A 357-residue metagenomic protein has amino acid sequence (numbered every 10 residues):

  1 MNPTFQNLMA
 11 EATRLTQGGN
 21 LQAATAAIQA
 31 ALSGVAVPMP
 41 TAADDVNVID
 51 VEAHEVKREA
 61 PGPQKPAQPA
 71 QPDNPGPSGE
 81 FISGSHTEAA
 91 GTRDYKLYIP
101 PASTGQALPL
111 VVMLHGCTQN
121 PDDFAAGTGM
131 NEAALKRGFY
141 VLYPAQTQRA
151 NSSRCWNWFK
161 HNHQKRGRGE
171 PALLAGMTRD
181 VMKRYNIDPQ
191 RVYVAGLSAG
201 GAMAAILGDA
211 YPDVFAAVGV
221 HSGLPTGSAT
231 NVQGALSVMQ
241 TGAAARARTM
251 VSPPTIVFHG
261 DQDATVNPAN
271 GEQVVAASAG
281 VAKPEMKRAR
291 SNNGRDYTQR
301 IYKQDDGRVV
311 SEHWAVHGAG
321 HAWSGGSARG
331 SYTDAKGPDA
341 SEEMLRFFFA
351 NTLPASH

Functional and structural regions predicted by a protein language model:
M1-L110, D122-D123, T128, K136 (+10 more regions): A domain-start/cap signature at the N-terminus of enzymes
L108, G116-N120, A319: Active-site glycine-rich loops that stabilize anionic/oxyanionic intermediates across multiple enzyme folds
M113-G116, Y143, V257, A315: Structural cue for short, hydrophobic secondary-structure segments
Y143-G169: Cap/lid segment of the alpha/beta-hydrolase catalytic domain
N162-Y185, I206: Alpha/beta-hydrolase active-site loop
M182-R184, P189-V251, A264: Primarily recognizes the serine-hydrolase "nucleophile elbow" in alpha/beta-hydrolase and SGNH/GDSL folds
V257-H259, D263: Short beta-strand/loop motif that positions the catalytic acidic residue of the alpha/beta-hydrolase fold
T265-N270, S324: Conserved alpha/beta-hydrolase "acid-adjacent" motif
